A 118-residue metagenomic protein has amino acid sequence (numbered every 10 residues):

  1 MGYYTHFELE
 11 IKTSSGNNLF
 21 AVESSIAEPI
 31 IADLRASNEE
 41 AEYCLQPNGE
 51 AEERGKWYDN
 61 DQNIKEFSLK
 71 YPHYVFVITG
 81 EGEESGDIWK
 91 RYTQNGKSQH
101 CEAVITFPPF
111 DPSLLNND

Functional and structural regions predicted by a protein language model:
M1-L34: Short, extreme N-terminal segment that most often corresponds to the first beta-strand
S25-D118: Charged interaction segments
